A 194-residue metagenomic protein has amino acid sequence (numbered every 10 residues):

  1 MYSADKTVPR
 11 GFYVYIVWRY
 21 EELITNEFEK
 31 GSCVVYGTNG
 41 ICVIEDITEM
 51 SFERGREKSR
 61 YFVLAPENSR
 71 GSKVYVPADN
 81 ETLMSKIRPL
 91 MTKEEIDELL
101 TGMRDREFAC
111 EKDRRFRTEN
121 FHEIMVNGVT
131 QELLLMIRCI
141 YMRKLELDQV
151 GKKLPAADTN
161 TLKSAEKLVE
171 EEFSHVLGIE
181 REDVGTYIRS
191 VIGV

Functional and structural regions predicted by a protein language model:
M1-Y13: Positively charged N-terminal leader segments that act as targeting/secretion signals
F12-Y15, P155: Short, solvent-exposed, low-complexity loop/linker segments
E22-M84: A positional/architectural concept
D79-V194: Charge/polar-rich, low-complexity and marginally structured segments
